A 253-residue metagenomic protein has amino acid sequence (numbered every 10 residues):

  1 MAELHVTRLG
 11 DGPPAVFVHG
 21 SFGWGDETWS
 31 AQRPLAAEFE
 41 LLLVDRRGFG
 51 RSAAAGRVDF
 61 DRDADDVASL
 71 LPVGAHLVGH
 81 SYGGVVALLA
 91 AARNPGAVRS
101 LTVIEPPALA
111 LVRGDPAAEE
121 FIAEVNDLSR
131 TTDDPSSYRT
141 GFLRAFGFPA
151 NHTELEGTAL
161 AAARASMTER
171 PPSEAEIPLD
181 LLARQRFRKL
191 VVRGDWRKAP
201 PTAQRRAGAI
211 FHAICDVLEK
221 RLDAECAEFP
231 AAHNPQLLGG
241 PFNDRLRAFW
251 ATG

Functional and structural regions predicted by a protein language model:
M1-A15, E38-F39, P72, K220 (+2 more regions): Alpha/beta-hydrolase fold catalytic core
M1-A53: Conserved HGGG/HGGXW glycine-rich cap/lid loop of the alpha/beta-hydrolase fold
F17-S21, S81, G194: Glycine-rich His-Gly loop
L42-V78: Active-site loop/oxyanion-hole signature of alpha/beta-hydrolase fold enzymes
D45-F49, P107, P230-A232: Short beta-to-alpha linker loops that shape the active-site pocket of alpha/beta-hydrolase fold enzymes
G74-V112: Conserved hydrolase catalytic core segment
P106-E156, M167-S173: Helix-rich cap/lid subdomain of alpha/beta-hydrolase
E154-G239: Conserved serine/cysteine hydrolase catalytic core
